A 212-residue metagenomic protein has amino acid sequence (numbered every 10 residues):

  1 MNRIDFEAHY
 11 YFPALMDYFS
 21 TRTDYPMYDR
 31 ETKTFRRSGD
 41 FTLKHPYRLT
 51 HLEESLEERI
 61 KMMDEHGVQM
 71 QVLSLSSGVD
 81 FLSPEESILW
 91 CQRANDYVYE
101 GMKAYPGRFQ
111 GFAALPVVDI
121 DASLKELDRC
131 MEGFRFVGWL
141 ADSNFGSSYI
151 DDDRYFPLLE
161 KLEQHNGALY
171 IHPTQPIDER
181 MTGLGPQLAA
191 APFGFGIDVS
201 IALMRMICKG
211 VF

Functional and structural regions predicted by a protein language model:
M1-F212: Helix-coil boundary/capping segments in enzymes
